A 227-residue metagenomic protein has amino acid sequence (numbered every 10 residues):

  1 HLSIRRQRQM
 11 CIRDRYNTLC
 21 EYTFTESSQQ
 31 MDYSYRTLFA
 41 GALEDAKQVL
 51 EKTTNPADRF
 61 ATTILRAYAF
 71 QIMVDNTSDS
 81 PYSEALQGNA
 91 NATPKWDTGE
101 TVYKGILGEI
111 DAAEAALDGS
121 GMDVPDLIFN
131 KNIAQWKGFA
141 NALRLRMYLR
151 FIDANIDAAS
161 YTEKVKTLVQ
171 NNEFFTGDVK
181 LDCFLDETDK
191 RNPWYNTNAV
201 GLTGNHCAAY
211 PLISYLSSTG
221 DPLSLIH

Functional and structural regions predicted by a protein language model:
H1-R8, I12, I226-H227: Single conserved hydrophobic/aromatic residue that forms the stacking wall/gate of nucleotide- or nucleobase-binding
R15-I226: Structured, solvent-exposed acidic/aromatic patches
